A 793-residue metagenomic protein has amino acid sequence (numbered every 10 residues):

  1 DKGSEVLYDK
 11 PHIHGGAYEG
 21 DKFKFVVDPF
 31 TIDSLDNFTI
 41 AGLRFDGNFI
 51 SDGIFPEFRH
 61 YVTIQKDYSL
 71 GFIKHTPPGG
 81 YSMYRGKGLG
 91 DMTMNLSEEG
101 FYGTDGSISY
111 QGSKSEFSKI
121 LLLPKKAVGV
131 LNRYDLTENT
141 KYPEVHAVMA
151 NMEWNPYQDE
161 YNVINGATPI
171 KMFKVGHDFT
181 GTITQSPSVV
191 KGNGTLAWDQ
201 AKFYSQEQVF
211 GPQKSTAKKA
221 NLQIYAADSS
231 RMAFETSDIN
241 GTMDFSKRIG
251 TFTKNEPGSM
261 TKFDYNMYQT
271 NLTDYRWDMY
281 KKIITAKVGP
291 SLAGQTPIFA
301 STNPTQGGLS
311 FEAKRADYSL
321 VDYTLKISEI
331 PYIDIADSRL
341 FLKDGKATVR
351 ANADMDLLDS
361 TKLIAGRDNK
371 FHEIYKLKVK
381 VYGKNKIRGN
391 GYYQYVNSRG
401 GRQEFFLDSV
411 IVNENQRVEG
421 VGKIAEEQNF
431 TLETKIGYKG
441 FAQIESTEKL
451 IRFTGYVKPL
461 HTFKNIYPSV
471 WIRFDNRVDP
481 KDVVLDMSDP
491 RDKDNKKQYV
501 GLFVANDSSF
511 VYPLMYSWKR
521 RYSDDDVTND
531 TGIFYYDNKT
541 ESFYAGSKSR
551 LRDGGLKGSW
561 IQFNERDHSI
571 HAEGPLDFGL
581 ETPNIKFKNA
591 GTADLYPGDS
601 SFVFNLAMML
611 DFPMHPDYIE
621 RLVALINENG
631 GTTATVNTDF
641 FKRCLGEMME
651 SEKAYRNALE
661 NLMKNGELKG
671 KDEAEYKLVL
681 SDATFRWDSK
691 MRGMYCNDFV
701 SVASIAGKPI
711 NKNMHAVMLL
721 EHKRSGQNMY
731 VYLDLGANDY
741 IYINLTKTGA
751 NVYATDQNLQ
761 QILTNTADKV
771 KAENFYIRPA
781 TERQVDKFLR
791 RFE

Functional and structural regions predicted by a protein language model:
D1-E793: Structural signature for solvent-exposed beta-strand/loop edge elements and short helix-capping sites, enriched
